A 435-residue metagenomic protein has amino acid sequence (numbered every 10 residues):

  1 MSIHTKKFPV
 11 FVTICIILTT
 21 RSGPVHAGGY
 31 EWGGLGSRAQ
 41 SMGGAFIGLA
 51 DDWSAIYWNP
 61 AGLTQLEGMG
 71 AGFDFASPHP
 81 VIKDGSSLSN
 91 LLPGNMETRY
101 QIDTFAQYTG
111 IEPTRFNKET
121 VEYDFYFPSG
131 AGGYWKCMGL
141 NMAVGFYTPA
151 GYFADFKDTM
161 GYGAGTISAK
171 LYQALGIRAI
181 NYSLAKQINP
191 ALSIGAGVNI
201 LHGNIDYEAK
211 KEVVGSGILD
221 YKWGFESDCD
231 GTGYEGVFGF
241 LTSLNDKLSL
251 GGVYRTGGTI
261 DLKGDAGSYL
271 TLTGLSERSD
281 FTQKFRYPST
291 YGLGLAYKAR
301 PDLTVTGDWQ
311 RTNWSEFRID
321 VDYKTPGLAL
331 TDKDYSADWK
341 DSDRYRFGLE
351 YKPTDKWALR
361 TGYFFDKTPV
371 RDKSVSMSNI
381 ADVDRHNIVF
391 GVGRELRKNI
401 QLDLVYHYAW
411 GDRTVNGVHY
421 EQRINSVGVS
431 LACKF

Functional and structural regions predicted by a protein language model:
S2-F11: Bacterial N-terminal signal peptides that target proteins for export
I14-C15, V25: Cleavable N-terminal signal peptides
H26-G43, P93-Y108, T114, P128-S129 (+1 more regions): Outer-membrane beta-barrel porins/channels
G28, G43-G44, I56-T64, E119-T120 (+1 more regions): Short secondary-structure capping/turn segments at boundaries of alpha-helices and beta-strands
E31-F46, T64-K83: Transmembrane beta-strand segments of Gram-negative outer membrane beta-barrel proteins
G44-D51, V81-Y123: Surface-exposed strand-loop-strand hairpins of Gram-negative outer-membrane beta-barrel proteins
I47-L49, P60-M69, G133-C137, I188: Outer-membrane beta-barrel pore proteins
